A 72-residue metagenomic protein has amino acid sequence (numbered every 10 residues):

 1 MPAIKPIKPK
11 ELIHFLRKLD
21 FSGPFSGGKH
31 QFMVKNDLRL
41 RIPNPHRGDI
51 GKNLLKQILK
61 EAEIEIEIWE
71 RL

Functional and structural regions predicted by a protein language model:
M1-L72: Basic nucleic-acid-binding interfaces
